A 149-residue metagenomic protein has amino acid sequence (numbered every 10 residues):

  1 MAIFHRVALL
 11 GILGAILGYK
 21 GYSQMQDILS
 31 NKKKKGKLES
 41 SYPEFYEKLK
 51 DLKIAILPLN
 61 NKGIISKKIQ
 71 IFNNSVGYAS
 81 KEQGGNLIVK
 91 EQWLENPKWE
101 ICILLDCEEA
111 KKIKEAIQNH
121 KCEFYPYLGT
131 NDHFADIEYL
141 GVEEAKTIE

Functional and structural regions predicted by a protein language model:
M1-Y22: N-terminal ordered "arm"
I3, L29-S30, L49: Domain-level signal for Mg2+-assisted phosphodiester chemistry and nucleotide/NA-binding surfaces in nucleic-acid
G18-S23, S41-F45: Compact, well-ordered interaction domains used in eukaryotic information-processing assemblies
G21-Q26, A110: Short, solvent-exposed secondary-structure capping/transition elements
D27-S41: Intrinsically disordered, low-complexity domain-flanking/linker segments in eukaryotic proteins, enriched
L38-Y42, Y46-E149: Internal, well-folded beta-alpha domain core
